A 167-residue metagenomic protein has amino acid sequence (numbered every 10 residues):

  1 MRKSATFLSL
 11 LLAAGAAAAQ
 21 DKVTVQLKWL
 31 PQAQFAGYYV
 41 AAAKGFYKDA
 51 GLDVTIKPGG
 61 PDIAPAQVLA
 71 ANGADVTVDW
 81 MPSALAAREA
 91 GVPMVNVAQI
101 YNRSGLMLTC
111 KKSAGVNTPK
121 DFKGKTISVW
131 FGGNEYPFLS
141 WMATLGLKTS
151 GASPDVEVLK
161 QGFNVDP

Functional and structural regions predicted by a protein language model:
M1, A19-Q20: Absolute protein N-terminus
R2-L10: Sec-dependent signal peptide recognition, specifically the positively charged N-region followed immediately by
L10-L11, L159: Extended hydrophobic/Leu-rich segments
A13-A16: N-terminal signal peptide c-region/cleavage motif recognized by signal peptidases
D21-Q161: Short, glycine-/small- and polar/acidic-enriched structural segments that line small-molecule recognition paths
D166: Conserved, function-defining micro-sites of small-solute handling proteins
